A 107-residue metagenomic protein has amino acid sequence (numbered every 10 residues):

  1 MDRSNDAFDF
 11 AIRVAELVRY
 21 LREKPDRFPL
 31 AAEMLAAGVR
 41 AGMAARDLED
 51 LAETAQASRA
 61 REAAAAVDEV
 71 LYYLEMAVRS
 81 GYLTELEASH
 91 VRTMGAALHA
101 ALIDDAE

Functional and structural regions predicted by a protein language model:
M1-E107: Amphipathic alpha-helical assembly/interaction segments
